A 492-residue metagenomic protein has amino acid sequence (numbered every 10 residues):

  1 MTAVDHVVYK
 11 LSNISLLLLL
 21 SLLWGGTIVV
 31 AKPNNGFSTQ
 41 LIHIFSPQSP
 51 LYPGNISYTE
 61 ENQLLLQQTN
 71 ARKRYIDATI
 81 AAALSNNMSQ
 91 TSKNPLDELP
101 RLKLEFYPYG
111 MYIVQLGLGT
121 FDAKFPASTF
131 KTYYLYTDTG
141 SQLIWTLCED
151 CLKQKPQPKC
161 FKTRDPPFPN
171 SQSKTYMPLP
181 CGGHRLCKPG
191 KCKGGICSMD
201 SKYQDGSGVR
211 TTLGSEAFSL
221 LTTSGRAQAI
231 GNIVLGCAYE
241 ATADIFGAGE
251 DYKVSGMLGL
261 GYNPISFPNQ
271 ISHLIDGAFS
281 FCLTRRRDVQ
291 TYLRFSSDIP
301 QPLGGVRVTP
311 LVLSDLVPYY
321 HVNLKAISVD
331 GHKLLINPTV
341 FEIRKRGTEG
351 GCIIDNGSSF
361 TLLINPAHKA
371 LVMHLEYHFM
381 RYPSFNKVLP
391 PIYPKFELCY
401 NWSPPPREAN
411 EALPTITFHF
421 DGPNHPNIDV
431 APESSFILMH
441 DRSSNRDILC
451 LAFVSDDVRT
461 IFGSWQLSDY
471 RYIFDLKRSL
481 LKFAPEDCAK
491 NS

Functional and structural regions predicted by a protein language model:
T2-H6, N13-T146, C160-D165, K174 (+2 more regions): Signal-peptide-cleavage-adjacent N-terminal segments of secreted and extracellular proteins
T2-T59, T120-F121, T137-Q142, T222 (+9 more regions): Aspartic protease catalytic domain
D97-P100, Y107-I233, Y239-A248: Signature of the N-terminal lobe/flap region of pepsin-like aspartyl proteases
E105, Q204-G208, I245-E250, Q270 (+2 more regions): Conserved, non-catalytic sequence blocks in retroelement Pol enzymes and Pol-derived host proteins
S141-I144, C151, T242, I265 (+2 more regions): Solvent-exposed loop/turn segments at secondary-structure junctions within structured extracellular/periplasmic domains
W145-L147, P156-Q157, N269-Q270, I364 (+1 more regions): Intrinsically disordered, low-complexity regions enriched in proline, serine, glycine and charged residues
C151-L179, G277, L303-V312, A370-Y393: Cytochrome P450 catalytic domain signature, combining two hallmark sequence patches
T212-T223, A227-G331, C352-I354: Eukaryotic endomembrane system proteins
